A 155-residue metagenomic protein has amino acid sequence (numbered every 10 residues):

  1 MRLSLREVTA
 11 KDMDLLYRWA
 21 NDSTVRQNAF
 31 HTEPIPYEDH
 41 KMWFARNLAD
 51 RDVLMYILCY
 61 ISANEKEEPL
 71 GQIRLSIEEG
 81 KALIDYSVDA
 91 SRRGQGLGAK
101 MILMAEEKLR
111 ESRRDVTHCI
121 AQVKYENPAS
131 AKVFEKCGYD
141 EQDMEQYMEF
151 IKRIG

Functional and structural regions predicted by a protein language model:
M1-S4, V8-L15, W19-A20, N64-G155: Acyl-donor (CoA/ACP) binding surface of acyl/acetyltransferases
L16-N21, H40, F44: Hydrophobic alpha-helical core bundles mediating ligand binding, dimerization, or RNAP-core interactions
A20-S23, T32, N47, C137-G138: Alpha-helix boundary/capping residues
S23-T24, R51, R114: Structural motif
T24-M42: Conserved GNAT-fold acetyl-CoA-binding loop/helix
A45-I57: A short helix-loop-beta-strand connector motif used in the catalytic cores of GNAT acetyltransferases and, in some
I57-C59, R74: Residue-level detector of beta-strand face positions
